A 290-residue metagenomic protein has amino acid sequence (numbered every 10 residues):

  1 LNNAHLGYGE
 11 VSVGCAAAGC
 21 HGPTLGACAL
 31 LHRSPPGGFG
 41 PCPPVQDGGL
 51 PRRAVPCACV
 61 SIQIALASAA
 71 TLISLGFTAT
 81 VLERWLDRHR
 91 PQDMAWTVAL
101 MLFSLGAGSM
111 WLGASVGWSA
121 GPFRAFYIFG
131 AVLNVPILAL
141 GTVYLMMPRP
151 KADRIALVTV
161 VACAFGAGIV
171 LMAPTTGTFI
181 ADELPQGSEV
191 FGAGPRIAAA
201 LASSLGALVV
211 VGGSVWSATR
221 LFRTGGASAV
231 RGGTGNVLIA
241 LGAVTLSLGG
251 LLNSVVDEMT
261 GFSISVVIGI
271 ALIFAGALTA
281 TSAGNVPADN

Functional and structural regions predicted by a protein language model:
V11-P51: Compositionally biased, low-complexity flexible segments
C57-I62, P122-V132, Q186-A202: Short aromatic-rich membrane-water interface segments that cap or initiate transmembrane helices in multi-pass membrane
V60-W85, L208-R220: First transmembrane helix
S61-S74, R90-A167, T260-A271: Individual alpha-helical transmembrane segments in multi-pass integral membrane proteins
A79-Q92, S115-G117, R149, D153 (+2 more regions): Juxtamembrane membrane-water interface segments of multi-pass membrane proteins, especially cytoplasmic-side
S104-V116, A167-Q186, W216, A243-V256: C-terminal ends of transmembrane alpha-helices and the immediately adjacent extracellular/lumenal or cytosolic loop
P136, M146-V209: Membrane-proximal helix-loop-helix units in multi-pass membrane proteins
G212-A218, G233-N290: C-terminal transmembrane-bundle signature of multipass membrane proteins, characterized by strong activation on
